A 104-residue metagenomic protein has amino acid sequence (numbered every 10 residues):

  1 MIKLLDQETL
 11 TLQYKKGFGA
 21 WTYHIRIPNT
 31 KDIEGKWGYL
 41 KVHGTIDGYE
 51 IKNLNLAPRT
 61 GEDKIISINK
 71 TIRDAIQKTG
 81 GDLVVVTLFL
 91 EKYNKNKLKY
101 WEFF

Functional and structural regions predicted by a protein language model:
M1-D63, K78-F104: Long, compositionally biased stretches
R73-A75: Short beta-strands and strand-coil junctions in structured, solvent-facing domains, enriched
